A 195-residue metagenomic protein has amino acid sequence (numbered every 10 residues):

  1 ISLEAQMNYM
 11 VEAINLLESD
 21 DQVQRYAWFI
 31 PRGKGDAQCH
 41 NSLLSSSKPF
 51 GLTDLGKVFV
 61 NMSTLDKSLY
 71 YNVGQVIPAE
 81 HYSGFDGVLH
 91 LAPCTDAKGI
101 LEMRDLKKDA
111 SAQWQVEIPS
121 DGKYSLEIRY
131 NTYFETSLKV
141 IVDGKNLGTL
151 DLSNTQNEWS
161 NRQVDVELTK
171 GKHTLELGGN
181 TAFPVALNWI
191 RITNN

Functional and structural regions predicted by a protein language model:
S2-V76: Aromatic-rich peripheral "rim/lid" segments of glycoside hydrolase catalytic domains that contact and position glycan
K67-N195: Extracytoplasmic
